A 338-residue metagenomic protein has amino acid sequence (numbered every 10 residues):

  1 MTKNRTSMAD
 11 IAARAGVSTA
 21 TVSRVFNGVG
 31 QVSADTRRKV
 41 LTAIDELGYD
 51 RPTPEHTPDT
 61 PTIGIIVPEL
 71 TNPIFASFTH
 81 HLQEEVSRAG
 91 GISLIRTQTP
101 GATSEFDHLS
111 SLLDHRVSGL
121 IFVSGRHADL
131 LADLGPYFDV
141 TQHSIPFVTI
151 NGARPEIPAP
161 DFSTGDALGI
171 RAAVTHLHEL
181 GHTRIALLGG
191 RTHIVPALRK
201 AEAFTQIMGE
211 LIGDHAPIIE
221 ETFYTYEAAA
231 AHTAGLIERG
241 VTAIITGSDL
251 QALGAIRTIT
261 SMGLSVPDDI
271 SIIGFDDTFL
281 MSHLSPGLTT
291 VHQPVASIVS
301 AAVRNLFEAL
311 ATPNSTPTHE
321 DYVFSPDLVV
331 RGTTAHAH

Functional and structural regions predicted by a protein language model:
M1-D59, H338: N-terminal helix-turn-helix DNA-binding module of bacterial transcription factors
K3-S7, L41-H80, A89, L112-D114: N-terminal helix-turn-helix/winged-helix DNA-binding helices and compositionally similar short basic alpha-helical
V86-T97, L187, T205-A228: Short beta-strand elements in bilobed, periplasmic/extracellular small-molecule ligand-binding domains
V117-R126, A186-L188, I219, I237-S248 (+1 more regions): Periplasmic-binding protein-like
V123-G169, L250, D276-L288: Flexible loop/hinge segments that line or gate small-molecule binding clefts
P158-L187, Y226-A234, Q293-T312: Hydrophobic alpha-helical segments within soluble ligand-binding/sensing domains
R171-L211, T318-T334: An alpha-beta-alpha
G235-H338: Flexible loop/turn connectors
